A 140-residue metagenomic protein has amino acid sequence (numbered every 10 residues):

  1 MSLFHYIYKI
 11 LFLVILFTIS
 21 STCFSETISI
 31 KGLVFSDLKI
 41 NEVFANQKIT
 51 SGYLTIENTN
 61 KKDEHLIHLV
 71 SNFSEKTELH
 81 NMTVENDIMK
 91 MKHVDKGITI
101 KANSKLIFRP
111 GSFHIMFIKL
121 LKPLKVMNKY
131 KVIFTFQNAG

Functional and structural regions predicted by a protein language model:
S2-L11: Bacterial N-terminal signal peptides that target proteins for export
E26-G140: Compact, glycine-rich, soluble single-domain proteins
